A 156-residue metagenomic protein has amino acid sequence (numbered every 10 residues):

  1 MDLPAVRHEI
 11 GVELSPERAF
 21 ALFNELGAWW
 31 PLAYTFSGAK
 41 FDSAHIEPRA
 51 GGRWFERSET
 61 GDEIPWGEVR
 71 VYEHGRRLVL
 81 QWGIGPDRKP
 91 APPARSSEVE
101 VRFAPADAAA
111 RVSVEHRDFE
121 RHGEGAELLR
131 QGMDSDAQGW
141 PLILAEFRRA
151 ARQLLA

Functional and structural regions predicted by a protein language model:
M1-F41: Hydrophobic ligand-binding cavity/cleft-lining segments
M1-R18, R70, P93, R102-S113 (+1 more regions): Aromatic-glycine hotspot motif
L3-E9, F41, R53, I64 (+3 more regions): Intrinsic-disorder/low-complexity, polar/charged segments enriched in Ser/Thr/Lys/Arg/Asp/Glu/Gln
A19-F20, W54, V69, L80 (+3 more regions): Hydrophobic pocket/interface hotspot
P31, A44-H45, E59-A109: Hydrophobic-ligand binding "helix-grip"
F36-G52, R57: A solvent-exposed, acidic/Ser-Thr-rich amphipathic alpha-helical stretch
R88-P141, L155: Beta-strand/loop substructures that line and gate deep hydrophobic ligand-binding cavities in soluble
R148-A156: Short, highly charged C-terminal tails/helix-capping segments
